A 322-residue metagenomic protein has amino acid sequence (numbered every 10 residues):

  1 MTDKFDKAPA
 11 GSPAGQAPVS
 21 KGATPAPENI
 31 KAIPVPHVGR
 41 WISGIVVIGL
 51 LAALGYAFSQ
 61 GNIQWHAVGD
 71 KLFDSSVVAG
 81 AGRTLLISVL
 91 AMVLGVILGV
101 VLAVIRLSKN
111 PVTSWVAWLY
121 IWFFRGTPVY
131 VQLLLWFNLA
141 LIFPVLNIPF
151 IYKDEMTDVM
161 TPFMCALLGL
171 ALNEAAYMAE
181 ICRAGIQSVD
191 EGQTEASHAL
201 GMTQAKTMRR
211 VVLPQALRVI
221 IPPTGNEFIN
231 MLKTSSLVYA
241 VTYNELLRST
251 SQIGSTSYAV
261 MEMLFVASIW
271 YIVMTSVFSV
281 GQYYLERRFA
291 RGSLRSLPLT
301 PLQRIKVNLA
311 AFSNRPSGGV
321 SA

Functional and structural regions predicted by a protein language model:
T2-A322: Transmembrane alpha-helices and adjacent helix-loop boundaries
